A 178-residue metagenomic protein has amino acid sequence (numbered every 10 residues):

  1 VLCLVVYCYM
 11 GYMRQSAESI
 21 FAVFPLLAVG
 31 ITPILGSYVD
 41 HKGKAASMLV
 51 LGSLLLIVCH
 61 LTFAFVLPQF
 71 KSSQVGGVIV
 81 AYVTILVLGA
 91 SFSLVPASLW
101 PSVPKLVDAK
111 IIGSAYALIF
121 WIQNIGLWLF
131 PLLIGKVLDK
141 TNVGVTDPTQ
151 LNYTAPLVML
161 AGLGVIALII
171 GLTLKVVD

Functional and structural regions predicted by a protein language model:
C8-L26, T154-A155: Loop-to-transmembrane helix entry
I20-A28, Q123, L163: Transmembrane alpha-helical segments of major facilitator superfamily
I31-K44, L138: Helix-to-loop junctions at the C-terminal end of transmembrane segments in multipass secondary transporters
A45-L99: C-terminal transmembrane helical hairpin of 12-TM major facilitator-type secondary transporters
A64, Y153, L157-D178: Multi-pass alpha-helical transporter architecture, strongest for 12-TM Major Facilitator/SLC carriers used
W100-L106: Intracellular helix-loop hinge segments at the cytoplasmic ends of transmembrane helices in 12-TM rocker-switch-type
K110-V143: A late C-terminal transmembrane helix in Major Facilitator Superfamily
K136-G164: A membrane-interface helix-boundary motif in multi-pass transporters
